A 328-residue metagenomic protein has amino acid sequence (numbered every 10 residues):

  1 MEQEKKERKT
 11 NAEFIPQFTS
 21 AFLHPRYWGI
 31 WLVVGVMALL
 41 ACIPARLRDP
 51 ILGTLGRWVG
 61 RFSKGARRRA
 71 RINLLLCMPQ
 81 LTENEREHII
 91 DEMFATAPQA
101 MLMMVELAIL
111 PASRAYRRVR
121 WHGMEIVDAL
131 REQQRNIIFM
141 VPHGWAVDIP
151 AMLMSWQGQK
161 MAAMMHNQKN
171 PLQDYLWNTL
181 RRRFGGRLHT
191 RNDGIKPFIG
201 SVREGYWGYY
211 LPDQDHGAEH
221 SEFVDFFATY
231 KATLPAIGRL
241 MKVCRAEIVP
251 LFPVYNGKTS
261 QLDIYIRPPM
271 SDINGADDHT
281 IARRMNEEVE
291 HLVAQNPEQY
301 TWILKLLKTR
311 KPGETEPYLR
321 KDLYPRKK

Functional and structural regions predicted by a protein language model:
E2-R8, F14-S20, E87-D91, D128-E132 (+2 more regions): Non-catalytic C-terminal accessory region of glycerolipid acyltransferases and related lyso-lipid remodeling enzymes
E2-V141, D174, G185, K327-K328: Membrane-anchoring hydrophobic helices of lipid-metabolizing enzymes
G29, S63, H143, N170 (+2 more regions): Charged, low-complexity surface patches
G35, R69, E125, I149 (+4 more regions): Short Gly/charged-rich anion-binding patches and loops
Q99, Q133-N192, A218-D225, T229 (+1 more regions): Catalytic core of membrane glycerolipid acyltransferases/transacylases, capturing the structured, soluble-facing
